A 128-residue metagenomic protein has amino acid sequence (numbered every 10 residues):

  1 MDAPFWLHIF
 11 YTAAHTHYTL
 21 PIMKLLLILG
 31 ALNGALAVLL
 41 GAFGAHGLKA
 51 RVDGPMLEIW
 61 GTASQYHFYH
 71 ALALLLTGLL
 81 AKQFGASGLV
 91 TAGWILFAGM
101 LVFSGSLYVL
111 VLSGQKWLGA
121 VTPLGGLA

Functional and structural regions predicted by a protein language model:
D2-A3, A13-A14: Acidic, Ala/Val/Gly-enriched low-complexity intrinsically disordered segments
Y11-T12, Q65: Intrinsically disordered, low-complexity regulatory segments enriched in acidic/serine/proline/glutamine/glycine
Y18, I22-A128: Polytopic transmembrane helical bundles with strong interfacial aromatic enrichment
